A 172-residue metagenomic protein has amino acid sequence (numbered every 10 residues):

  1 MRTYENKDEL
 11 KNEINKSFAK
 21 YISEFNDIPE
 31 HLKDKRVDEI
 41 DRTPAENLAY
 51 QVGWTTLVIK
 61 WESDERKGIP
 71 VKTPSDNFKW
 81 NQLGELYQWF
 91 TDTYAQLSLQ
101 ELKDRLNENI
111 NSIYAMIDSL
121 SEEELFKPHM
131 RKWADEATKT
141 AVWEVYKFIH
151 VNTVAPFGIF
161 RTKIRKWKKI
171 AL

Functional and structural regions predicted by a protein language model:
M1-K20: Extreme N-terminal tail/first-helix region
R2-E5, L86-Q100, K139-K147: Acidic/His metal-coordination segments adjacent to aromatic residues that form catalytic metal sites in metalloenzymes
Y4, L10-K11, K79-W80, L102-K103 (+1 more regions): Short leucine-rich amphipathic alpha-helices used at interfaces
F18-P29, T55-I59, S63, N107-S121 (+2 more regions): Structural signal for well-ordered, non-membrane alpha-helices
D34-E85, P128-L172: Short, contiguous alpha-helical
Q82-F126: Acidic/histidine-rich alpha-helical segments that form the ligand environment of transition-metal centers
